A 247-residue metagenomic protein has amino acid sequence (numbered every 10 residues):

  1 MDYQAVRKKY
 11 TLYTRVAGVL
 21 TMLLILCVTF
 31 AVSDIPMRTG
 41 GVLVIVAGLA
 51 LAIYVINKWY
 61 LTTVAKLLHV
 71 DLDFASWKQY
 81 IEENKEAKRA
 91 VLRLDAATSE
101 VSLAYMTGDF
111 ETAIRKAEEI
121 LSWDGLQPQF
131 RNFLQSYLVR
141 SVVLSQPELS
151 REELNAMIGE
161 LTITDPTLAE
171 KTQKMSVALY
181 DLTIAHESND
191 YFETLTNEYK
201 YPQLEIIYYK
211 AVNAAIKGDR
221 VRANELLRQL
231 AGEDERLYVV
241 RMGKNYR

Functional and structural regions predicted by a protein language model:
M1-W77, I81: N-terminal alpha-helical membrane-insertion module
Y3, R7-Y10, E100, L121 (+2 more regions): Heptad-repeat amphipathic alpha-helical coiled-coil interaction surface used for oligomerization/assembly
A50-G125: N-terminal topogenic membrane-targeting module
T62-T63, L92-S102, M106, F130-S141 (+3 more regions): "A position-specific structural signal for the A-helix of alpha-solenoid helical repeats
K66, M106-T107, N132-Y199: Alpha-helical adaptor scaffolds
S76-N84, E111-S122, P147-T164, H186-Y199 (+1 more regions): Alpha-helical repeat scaffolds
K88-R89, L126-Q129, D165-E170, E198-P202 (+1 more regions): Short coil/turn linker motifs that delimit alpha-helical repeat modules in TPR/alpha-solenoid proteins
E193-R247: Long, non-transmembrane cytosolic or organellar matrix-exposed soluble domains/tails of integral membrane proteins
